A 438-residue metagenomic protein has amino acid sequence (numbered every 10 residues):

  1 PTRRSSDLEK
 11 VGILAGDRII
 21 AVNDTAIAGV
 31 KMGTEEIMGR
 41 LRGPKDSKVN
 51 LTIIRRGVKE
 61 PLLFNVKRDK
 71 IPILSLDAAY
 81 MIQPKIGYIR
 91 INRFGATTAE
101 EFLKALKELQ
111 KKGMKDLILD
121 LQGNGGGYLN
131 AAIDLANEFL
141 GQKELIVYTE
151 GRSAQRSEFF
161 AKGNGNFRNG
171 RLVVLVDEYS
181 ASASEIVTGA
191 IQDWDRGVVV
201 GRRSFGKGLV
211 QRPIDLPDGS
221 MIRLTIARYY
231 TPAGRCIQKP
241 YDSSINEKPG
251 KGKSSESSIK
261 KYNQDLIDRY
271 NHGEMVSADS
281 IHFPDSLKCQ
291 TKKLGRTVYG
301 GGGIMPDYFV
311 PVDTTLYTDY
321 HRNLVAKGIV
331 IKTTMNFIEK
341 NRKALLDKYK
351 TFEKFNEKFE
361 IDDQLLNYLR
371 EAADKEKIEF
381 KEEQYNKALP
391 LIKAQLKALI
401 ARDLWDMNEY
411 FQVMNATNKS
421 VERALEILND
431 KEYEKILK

Functional and structural regions predicted by a protein language model:
R3-A15, N23-A26, V30-G219, Y230: Cleft-lining beta-strand/loop regions that shape enzyme active-site pockets
L8, L224-I226, D285-L287: Short loop/turn microsegments at loop-to-beta-strand junctions
I19-I20, V49, I237, V298: Generic structural signal for buried aliphatic residues
V22-N23, I54, P240, G301: Residue-level recognition of conserved beta-strand edge/terminus positions
A28, L63, R223, Q238 (+1 more regions): A sequence-level detector of short linear motifs
V210-R228, D242, S255-E256, D265-I267: Surface-exposed, non-catalytic interaction/assembly patches
C236-K438: Conserved functional hotspot residues or short segments at active or partner-binding sites across diverse domains
